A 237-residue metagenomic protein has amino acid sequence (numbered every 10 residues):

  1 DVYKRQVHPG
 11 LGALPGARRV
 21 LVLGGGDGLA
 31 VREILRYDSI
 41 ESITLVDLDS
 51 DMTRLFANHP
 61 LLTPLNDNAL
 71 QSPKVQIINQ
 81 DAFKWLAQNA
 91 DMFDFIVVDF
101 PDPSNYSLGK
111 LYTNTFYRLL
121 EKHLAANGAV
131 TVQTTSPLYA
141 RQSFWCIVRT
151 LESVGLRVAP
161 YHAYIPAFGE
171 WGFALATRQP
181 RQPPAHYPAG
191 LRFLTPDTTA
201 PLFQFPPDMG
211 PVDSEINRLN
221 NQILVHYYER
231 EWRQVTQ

Functional and structural regions predicted by a protein language model:
K4-T131, P137-I147, E152-V154, A167: The AdoMet/dcAdoMet-binding core of the Class I SAM-like
H8, G12, R157-Q237: Soluble small-group transferase modules, centered on the S-adenosyl donor enzyme superfamily
